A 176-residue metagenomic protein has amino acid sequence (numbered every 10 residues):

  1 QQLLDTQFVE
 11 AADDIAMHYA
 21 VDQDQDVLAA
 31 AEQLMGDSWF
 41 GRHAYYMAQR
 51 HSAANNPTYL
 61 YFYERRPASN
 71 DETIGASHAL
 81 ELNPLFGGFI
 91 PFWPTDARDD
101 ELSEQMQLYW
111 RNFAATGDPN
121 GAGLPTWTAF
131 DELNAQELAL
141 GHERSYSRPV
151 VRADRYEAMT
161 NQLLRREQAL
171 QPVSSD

Functional and structural regions predicted by a protein language model:
Q1-D100, Y109: Substrate-gating cap/lid region and adjacent catalytic-acid/histidine neighborhood within extracellular/lumenal
N55-F62, T116-T126: Acidic/polar loop patches that form or flank catalytic/metal-binding clefts of enzymes that bind anionic ligands
T58, M106-R111, R166-S175: Short secondary-structure transition/capping segments
S69-T73, A135, R148-V150: Short, solvent-exposed polar/charged micro-motifs at secondary-structure junctions
D99-A122: Non-catalytic, well-ordered alpha-helical segments in soluble enzyme domains
N120-R148: Mature extracytoplasmic/periplasmic domains
E143-D176: Tryptophan-rich aromatic "cage" segments
